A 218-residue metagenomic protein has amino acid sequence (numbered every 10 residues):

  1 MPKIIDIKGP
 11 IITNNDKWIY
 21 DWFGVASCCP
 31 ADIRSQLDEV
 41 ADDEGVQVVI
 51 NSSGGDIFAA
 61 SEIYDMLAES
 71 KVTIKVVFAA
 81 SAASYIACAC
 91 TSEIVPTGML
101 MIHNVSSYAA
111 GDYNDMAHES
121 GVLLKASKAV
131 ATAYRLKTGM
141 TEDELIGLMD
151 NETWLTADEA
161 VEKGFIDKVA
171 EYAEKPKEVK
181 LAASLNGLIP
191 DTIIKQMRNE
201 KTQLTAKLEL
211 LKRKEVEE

Functional and structural regions predicted by a protein language model:
M1-S84, A89-E218: N-terminal organellar transit peptides
